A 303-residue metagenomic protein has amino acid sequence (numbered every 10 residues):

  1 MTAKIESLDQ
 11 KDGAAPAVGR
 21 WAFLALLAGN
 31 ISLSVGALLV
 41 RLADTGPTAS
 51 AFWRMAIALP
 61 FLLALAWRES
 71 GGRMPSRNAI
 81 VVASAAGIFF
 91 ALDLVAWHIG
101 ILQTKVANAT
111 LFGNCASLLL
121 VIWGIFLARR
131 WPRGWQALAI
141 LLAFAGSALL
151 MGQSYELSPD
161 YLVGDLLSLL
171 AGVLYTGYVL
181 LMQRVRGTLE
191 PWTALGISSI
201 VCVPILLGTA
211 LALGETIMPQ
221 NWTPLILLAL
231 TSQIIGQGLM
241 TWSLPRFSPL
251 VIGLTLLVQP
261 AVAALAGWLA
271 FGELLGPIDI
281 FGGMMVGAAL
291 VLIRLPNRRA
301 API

Functional and structural regions predicted by a protein language model:
T2-F52, A85-I88, A96, L157-R184 (+3 more regions): Glycine-/small-residue-enriched transmembrane alpha-helix faces in small-molecule transporters and effluxers
A3-D12, R54-M55, Q153, N221 (+1 more regions): C-terminal-most transmembrane helix of multi-pass membrane proteins
W21-I31, W53, G72-A96, L138-L141 (+5 more regions): Loop-to-transmembrane-helix transition segments
L38-L39, L62, L120-F126, I140 (+3 more regions): Transmembrane alpha-helical segments that form core, pore/gating elements of small-molecule transporters/exporters
A49-P60, H98-W131, Q136, A171 (+1 more regions): Specific alpha-helical transmembrane segments that line the substrate/conduction pathway and gating interfaces
L62, A66, S84, F90 (+5 more regions): Hydrophobic transmembrane alpha-helices of multi-pass small-molecule transport proteins
R77, V81, T110-G113, R129-L149 (+4 more regions): Loop-to-transmembrane alpha-helix entry segments
A109-C115, L181-C202, Q233-L269: Helix-helix packing/entry segments at the starts of transmembrane helices
